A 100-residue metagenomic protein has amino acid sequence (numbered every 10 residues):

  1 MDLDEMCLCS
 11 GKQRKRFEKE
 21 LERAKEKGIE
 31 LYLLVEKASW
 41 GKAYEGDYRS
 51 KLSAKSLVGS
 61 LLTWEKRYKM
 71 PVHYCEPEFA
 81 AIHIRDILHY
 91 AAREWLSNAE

Functional and structural regions predicted by a protein language model:
M1: Active-site beta-strand-loop-beta-strand hairpin of nuclease catalytic cores that positions key catalytic residues
D4-E100: Non-catalytic C-terminal interaction segments of nucleic acid-processing enzymes
